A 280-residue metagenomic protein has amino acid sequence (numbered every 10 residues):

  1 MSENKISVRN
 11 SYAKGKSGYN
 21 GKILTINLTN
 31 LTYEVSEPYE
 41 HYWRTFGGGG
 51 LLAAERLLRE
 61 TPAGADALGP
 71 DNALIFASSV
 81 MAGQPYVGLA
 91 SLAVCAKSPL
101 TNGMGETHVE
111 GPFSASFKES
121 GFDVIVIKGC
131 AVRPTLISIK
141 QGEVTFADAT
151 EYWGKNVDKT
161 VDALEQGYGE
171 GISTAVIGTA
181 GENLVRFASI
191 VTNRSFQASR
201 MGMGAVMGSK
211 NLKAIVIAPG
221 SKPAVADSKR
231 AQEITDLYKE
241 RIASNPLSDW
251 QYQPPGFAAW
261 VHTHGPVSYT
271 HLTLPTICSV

Functional and structural regions predicted by a protein language model:
S2-H108, P112-L272, S279: Intrinsically disordered, low-complexity segments enriched in small residues
